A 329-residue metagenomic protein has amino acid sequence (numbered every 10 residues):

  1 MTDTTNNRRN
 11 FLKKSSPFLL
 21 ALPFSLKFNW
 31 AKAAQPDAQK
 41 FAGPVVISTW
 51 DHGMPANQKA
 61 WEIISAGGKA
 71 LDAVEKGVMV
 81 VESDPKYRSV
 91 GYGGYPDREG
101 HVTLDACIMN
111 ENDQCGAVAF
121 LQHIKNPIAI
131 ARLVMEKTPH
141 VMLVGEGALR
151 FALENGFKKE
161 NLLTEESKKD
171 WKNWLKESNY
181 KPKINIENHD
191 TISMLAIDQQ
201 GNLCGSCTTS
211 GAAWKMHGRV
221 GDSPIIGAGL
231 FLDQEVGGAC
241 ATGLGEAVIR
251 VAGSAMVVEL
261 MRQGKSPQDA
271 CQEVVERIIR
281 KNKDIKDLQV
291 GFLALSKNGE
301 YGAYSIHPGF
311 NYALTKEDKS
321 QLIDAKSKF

Functional and structural regions predicted by a protein language model:
T2, K13-S16, L20, W30 (+1 more regions): Alpha/propeptide regions of enzymes that mature by internal proteolysis
S25-N29: C-terminal segment of classical bacterial N-terminal signal peptides
